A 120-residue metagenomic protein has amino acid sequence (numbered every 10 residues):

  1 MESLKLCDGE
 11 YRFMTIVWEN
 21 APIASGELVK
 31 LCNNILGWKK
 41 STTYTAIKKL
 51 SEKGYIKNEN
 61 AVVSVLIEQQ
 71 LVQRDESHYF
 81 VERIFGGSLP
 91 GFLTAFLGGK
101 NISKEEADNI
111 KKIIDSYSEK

Functional and structural regions predicted by a protein language model:
M1-I16, L71-V72, R83, K120: Short alpha-helical segments that sit at the start of domains
V17-A21: Short helix-to-turn junction characteristic of helix-turn-helix DNA-binding domains, especially the helix
I23-C32: Short acidic, hydrophobic short linear motifs in intrinsically disordered regions
T45, K49: Alpha-helical DNA-recognition elements
S51-A61: A short, conserved structural fragment
A61-E68: Minor-groove-contacting beta-hairpin "wing" of winged helix-turn-helix DNA-binding domains
H78-E119: Amphipathic alpha-helical dimerization/coiled-coil segments that flank or bridge DNA-binding/regulatory modules
